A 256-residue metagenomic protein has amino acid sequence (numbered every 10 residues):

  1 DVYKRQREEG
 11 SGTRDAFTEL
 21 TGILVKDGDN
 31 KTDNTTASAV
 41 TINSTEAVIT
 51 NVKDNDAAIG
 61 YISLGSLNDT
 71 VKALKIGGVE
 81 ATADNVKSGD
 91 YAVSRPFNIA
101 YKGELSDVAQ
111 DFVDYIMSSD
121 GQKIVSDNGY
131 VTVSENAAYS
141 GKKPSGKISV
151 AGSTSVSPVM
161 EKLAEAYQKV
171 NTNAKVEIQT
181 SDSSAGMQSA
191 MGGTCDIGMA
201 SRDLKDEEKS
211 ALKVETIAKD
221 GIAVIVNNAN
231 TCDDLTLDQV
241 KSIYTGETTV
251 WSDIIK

Functional and structural regions predicted by a protein language model:
D1-K256: Exported/periplasmic ABC-transporter solute-binding proteins
